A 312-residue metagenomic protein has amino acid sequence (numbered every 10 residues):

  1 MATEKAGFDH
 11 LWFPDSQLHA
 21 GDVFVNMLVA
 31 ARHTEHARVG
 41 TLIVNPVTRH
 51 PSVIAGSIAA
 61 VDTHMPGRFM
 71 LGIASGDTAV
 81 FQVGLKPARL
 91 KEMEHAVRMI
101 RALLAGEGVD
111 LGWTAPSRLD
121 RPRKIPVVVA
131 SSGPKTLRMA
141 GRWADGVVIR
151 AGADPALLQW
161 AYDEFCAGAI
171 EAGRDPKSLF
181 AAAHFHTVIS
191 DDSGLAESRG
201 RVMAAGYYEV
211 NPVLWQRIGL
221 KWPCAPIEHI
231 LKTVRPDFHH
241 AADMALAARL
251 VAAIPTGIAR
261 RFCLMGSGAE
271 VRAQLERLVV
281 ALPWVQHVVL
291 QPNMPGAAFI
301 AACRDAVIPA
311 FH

Functional and structural regions predicted by a protein language model:
M1-L42, I125: N-terminal beta1-alpha1-beta2 module of alpha/beta enzyme domains
M1-T3, S57, S131-M139, G200 (+1 more regions): Short, acidic/polar
E4-K5, M27-H36, I58-F69, G141-R142 (+2 more regions): Acidic (Asp/Glu)-rich catalytic clusters
L11-F13, R38-L42, F69-I73, V127-A130 (+3 more regions): Hydrophobic faces of well-ordered beta-strands that scaffold small-molecule active sites in alpha/beta enzyme cores
D15-D22, P46-S52, D154-L158, V188-I189 (+1 more regions): Acidic-and-aromatic substrate-binding clefts and catalytic sites of carbohydrate-active enzymes
A20-L28, A153-G168: Active-site-adjacent beta->alpha loops and helix N-cap segments on the catalytic face of soluble alpha/beta enzymes
P51-D62, S190-G200: Catalytic cores of alpha/beta
K86-R118, L158-L282: An alpha-helical appendage that flanks or caps ligand/catalytic pockets
